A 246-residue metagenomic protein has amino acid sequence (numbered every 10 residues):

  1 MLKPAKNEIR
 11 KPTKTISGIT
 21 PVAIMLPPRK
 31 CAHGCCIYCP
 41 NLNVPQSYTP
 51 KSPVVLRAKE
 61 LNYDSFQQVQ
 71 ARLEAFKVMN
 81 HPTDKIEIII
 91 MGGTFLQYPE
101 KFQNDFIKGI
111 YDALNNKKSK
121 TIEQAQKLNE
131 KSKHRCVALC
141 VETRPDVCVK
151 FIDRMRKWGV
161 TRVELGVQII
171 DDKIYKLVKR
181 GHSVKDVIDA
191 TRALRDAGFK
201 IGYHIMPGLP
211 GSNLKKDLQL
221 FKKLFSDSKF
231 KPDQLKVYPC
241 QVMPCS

Functional and structural regions predicted by a protein language model:
M1-C35, N43-T83, K133: N-terminal [4Fe-4S]-dependent radical SAM core
P40: Cys/His-coordinated zinc-binding microdomains
K51-Q67, I88, G92-P244: Conserved non-cysteine loop/helix-boundary elements of the Radical SAM core domain that shape
